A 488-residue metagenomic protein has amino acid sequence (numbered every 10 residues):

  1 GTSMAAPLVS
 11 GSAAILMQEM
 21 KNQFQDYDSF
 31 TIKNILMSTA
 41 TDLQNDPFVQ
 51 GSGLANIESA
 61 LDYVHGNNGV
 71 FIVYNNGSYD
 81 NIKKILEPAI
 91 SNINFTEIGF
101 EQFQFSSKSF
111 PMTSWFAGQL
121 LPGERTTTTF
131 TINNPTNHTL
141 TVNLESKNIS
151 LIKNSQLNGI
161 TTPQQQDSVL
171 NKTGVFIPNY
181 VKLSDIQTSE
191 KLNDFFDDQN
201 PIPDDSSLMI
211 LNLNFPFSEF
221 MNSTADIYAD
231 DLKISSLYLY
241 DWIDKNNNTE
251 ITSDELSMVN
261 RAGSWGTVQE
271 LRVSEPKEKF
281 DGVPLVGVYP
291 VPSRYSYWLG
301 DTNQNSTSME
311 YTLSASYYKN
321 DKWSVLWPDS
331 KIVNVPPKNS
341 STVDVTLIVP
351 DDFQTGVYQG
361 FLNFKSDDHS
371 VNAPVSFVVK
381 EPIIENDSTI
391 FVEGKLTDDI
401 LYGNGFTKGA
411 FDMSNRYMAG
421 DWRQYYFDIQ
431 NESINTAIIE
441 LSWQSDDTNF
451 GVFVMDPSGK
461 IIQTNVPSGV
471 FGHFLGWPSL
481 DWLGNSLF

Functional and structural regions predicted by a protein language model:
G1-Q50, P336-P337, T355-Y358, L362: Hydrolase catalytic cores
D80-F116, P135-I202, F220, I227-Y228 (+6 more regions): Surface-exposed binding patches on compact interaction domains or structured appendages
F116-N137: Solvent-exposed, low-complexity, repeat-rich "mucin-like" stalks and linkers
E124-F130, S207-L211, V343, R423 (+1 more regions): Structural beta-strand segments of beta-rich domains
T131-T136, E275, P290, S366 (+1 more regions): Asparagine-centered strand-capping/turn motif at beta-strand->loop junctions
I132, S306-K319, P350-E385: Terminal connector regions
D226-N305, V333-N339, V349-D352, G459-F488: Noncatalytic accessory or regulatory domains flanking protease catalytic cores in secreted, cell-surface, and selected
N248, K380-K408: Predominantly extracellular/luminal regions of secreted and cell-surface proteins, especially disulfide-bonded
